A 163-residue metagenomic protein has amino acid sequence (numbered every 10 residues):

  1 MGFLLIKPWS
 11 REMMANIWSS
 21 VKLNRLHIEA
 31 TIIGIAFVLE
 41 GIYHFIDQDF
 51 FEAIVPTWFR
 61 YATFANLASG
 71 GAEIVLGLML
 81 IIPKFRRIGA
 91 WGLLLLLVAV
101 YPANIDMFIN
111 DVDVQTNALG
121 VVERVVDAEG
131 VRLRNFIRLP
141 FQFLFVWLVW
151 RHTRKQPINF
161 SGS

Functional and structural regions predicted by a protein language model:
G2-S163: Membrane-interface extramembranous regions
